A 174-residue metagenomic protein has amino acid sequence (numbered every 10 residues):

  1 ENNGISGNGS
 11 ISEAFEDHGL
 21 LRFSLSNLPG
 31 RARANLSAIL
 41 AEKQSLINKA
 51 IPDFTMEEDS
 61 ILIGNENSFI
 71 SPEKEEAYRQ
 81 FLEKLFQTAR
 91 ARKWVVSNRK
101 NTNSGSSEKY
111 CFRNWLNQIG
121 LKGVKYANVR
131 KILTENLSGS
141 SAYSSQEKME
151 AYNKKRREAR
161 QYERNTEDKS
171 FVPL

Functional and structural regions predicted by a protein language model:
E1-L174: Long, charge-dense low-complexity segments
